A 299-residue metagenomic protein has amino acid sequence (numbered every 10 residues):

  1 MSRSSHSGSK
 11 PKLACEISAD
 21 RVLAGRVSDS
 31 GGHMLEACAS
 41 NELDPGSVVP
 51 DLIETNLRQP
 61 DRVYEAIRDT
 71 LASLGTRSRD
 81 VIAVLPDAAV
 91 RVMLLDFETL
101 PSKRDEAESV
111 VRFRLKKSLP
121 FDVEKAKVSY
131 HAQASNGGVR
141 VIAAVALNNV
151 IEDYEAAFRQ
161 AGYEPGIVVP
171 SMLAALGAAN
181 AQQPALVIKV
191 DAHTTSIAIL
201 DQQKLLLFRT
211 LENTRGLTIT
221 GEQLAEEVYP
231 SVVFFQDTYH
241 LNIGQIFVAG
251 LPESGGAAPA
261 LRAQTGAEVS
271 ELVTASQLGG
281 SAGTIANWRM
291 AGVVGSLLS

Functional and structural regions predicted by a protein language model:
M1-S299: Hydrophobic/aromatic-enriched cytosolic interaction surfaces used to assemble or bind macromolecules
